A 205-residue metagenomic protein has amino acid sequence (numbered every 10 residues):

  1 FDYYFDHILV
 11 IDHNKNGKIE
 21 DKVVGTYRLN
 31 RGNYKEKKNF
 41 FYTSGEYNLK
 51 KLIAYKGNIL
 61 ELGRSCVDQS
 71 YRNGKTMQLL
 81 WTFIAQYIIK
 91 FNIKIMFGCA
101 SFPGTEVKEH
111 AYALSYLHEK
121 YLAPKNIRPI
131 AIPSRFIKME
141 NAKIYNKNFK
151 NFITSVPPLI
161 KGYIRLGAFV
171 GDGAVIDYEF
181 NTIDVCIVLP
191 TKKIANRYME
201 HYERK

Functional and structural regions predicted by a protein language model:
F1-L9, F180-D184: A short helix-loop-beta-strand connector motif used in the catalytic cores of GNAT acetyltransferases and, in some
F1-Y3, K15, Y34, E46-Y47: Core nucleotidyl-transferase/polymerase catalytic module
H7, T26, K94-F97: Beta-sheet entry/capping signal
L9, K18-R31, E61: Conserved beta-strand in the GNAT
L9-D12, V188-P190: Short, well-ordered beta-strand micro-motif
G32-F169, A174-I183: Acyl-donor binding region in acyl/amide transferases
N181-K193: C-terminal "cap" of GNAT-fold acetyltransferases
I194-K205: Non-heme Fe(II)/2-oxoglutarate
